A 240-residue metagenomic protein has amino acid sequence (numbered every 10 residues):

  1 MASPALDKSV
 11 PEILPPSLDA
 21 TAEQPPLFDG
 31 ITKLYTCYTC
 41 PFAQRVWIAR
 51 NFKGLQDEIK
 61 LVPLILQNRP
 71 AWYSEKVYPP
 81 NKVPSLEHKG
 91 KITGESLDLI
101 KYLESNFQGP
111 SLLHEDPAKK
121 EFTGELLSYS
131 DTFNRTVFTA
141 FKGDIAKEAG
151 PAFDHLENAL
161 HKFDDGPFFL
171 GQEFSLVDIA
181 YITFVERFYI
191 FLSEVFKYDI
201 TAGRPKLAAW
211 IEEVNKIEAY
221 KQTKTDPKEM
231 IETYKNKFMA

Functional and structural regions predicted by a protein language model:
M1-F169, E173: GST-like domain detector, emphasizing the conserved glutathione-binding G-site in the N-terminal thioredoxin-like
L113, Y198-I200: Membrane interface segments of multi-pass transport proteins and intramembrane proteases
T136-A140, R187-E194, Y220: Amphipathic C-terminal alpha-helical segment
A146-A149, I200, L207: Hydrophobic packing residues in well-ordered alpha-helices of helical domains and bundles
G171-F196, K206-A209, V214: GST superfamily/GST-like fold recognition
I217: C-terminal active-site-capping segments
T223-K224: Intrinsically disordered, low-complexity regions enriched in proline, serine, glycine and charged residues
P227-A240: Acidic/histidine-enriched, glycine/proline-rich intrinsically disordered or flexible terminal extensions
